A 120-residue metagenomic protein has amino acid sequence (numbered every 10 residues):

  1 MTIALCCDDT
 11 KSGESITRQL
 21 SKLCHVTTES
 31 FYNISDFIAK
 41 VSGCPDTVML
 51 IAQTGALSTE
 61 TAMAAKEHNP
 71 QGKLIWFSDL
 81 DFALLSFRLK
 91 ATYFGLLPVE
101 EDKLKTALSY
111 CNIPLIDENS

Functional and structural regions predicted by a protein language model:
M1-A4, D8-S15, L115-S120: Non-catalytic signal-transmission and effector/linker regions of two-component phosphorelay proteins
M1-A4, T28, Q71-L74: Short active-site oxyanion
C6-T10, Y32-S35, I51-A56, S78-D79: Structural motif
C7-Y32: Two-component/phosphorelay signaling modules centered on CheY-like receiver
S30-N33, F94-L96: Short acidic-hydrophobic, aromatic-tinged amphipathic segments that line or gate anion-handling sites
Y32-V48: Acidic, metal-coordinating helix/loop segments flanking the phosphotransfer/catalytic sites of two-component signaling
V48-D117: CheY-like receiver
